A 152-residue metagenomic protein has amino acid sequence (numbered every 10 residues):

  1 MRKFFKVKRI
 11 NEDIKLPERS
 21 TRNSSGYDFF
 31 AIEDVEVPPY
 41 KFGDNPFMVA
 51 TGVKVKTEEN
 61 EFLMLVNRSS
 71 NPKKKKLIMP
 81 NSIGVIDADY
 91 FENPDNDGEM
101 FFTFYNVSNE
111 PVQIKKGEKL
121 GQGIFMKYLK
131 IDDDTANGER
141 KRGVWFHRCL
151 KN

Functional and structural regions predicted by a protein language model:
M1-N152: DUTPase catalytic domain/fold
